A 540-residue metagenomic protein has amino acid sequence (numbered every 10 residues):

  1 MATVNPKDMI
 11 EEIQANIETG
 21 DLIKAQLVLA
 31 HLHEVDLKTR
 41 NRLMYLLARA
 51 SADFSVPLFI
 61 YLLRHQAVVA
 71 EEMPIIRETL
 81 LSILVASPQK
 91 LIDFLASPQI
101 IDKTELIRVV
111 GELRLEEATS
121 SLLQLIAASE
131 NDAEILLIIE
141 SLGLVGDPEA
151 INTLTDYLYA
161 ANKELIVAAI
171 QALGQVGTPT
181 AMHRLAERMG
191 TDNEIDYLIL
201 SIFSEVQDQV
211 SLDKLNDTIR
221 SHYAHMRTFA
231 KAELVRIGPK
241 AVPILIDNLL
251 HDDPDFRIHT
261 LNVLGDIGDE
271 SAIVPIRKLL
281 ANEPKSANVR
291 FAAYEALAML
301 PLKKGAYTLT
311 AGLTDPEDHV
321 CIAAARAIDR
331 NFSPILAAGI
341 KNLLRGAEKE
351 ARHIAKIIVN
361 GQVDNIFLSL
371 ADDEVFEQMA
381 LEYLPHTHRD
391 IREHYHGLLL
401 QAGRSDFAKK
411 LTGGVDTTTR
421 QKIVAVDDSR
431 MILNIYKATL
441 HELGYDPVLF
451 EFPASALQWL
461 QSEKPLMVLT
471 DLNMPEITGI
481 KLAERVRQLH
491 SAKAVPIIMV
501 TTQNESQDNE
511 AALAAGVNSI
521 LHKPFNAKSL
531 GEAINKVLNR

Functional and structural regions predicted by a protein language model:
I10-T19, A30-H31, N41-A50, E71-I83 (+17 more regions): Structural detector for internal amphipathic alpha-helices that build alpha-solenoid repeat scaffolds
L22-A30, A52-R64, V85-A96, L115-A127 (+10 more regions): Amphipathic alpha-helical scaffolding segments comprising HEAT/armadillo-like alpha-solenoid repeats
N434-H441: Charged docking surfaces used in two-component/phosphorelay signaling
L449-M467: Acidic, metal-coordinating helix/loop segments flanking the phosphotransfer/catalytic sites of two-component signaling
M474: Receiver (REC) domain active-site loop signature in two-component systems and cognate sites in sensor histidine kinases
F525-N535: C-terminal output helix
